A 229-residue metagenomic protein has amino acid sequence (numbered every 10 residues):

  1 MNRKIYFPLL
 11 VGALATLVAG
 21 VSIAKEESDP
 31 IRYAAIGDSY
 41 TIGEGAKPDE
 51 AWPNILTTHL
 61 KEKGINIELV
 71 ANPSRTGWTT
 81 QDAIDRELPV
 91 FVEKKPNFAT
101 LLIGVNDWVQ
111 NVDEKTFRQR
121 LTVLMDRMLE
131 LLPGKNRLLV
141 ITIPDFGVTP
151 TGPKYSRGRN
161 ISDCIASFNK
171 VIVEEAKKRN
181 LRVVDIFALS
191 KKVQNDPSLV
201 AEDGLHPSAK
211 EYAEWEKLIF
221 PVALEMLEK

Functional and structural regions predicted by a protein language model:
M1-L10: Bacterial N-terminal signal peptides that target proteins for export
I23-T76, R86-K95: Serine-esterase "nucleophile elbow" of acetyl-processing enzymes
A51, T79, S208: Residue-level signal for threonine
N66, D85-K229: Alpha-helical cap/lid subdomain in secreted, periplasmic, or secretory-pathway luminal O-acyl-processing enzymes
Q81-A83: Pocket-flanking alpha-helical
